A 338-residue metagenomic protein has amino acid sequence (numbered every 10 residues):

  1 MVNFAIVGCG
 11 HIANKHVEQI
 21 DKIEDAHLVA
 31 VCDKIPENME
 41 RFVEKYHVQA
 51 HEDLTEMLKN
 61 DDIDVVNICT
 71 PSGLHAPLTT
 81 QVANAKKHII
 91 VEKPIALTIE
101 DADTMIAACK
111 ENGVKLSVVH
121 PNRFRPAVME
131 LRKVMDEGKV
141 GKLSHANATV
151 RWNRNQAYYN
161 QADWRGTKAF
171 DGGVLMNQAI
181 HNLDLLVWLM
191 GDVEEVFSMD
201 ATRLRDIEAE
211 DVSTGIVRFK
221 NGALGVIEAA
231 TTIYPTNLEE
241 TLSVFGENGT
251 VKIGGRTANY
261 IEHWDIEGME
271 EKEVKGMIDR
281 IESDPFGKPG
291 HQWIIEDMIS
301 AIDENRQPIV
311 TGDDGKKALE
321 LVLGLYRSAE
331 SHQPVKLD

Functional and structural regions predicted by a protein language model:
M1, I6, A26, V65-I68 (+2 more regions): C-terminal helix-rich "cap/oligomerization" subdomain common to oxidoreductases
M1-Y46, I299: N-terminal Rossmann-like dinucleotide-binding module
V2, T104-P121, V140-A148: Rossmann-fold dehydrogenase core element
H16, Y46-A108: Beta-loop-alpha module in the N-terminal Rossmann-like domain of NAD(P)-dependent dehydrogenases, especially those
E52, V91, L116-V118, I227 (+1 more regions): Hydrophobic residues in well-ordered beta-strands that form the structural core
N122-I207, H332: Predominantly a Rossmann-like dinucleotide-binding segment in NAD(P)-dependent oxidoreductases
L183-N259, Q292-N305: Contiguous beta-strand/loop segments that form the cofactor/metal-binding neighborhood of enzyme cores
